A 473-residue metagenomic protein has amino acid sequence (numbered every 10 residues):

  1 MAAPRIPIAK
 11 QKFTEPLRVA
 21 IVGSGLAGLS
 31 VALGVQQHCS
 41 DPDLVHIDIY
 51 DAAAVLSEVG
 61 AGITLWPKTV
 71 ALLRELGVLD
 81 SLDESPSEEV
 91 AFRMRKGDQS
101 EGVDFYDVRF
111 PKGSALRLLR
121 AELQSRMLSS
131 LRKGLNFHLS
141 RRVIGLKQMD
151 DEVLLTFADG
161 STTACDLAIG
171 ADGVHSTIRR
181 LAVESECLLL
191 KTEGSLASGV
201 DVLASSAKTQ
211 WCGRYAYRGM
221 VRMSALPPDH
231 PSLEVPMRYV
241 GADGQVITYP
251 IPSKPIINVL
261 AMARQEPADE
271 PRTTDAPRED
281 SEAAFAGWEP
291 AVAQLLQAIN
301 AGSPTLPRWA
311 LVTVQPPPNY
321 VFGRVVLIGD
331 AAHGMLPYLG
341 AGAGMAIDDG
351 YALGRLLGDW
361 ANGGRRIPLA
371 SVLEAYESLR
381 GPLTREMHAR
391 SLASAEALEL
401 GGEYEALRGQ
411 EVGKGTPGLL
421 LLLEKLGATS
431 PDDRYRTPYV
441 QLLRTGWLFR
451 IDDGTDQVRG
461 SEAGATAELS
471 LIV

Functional and structural regions predicted by a protein language model:
A2-L17, R355-V473: C-terminal helical "tail/cap" subdomain of flavin- and related membrane-associated enzymes
P7-K12, Q36-L44, S185-S205, L226-D229 (+1 more regions): Alpha-helix termini
P16, I21-G34, Y50-A53, I169-G170 (+4 more regions): Conserved mid-domain beta->alpha element of the FAD-binding
L17, V45, V153: Nucleotide donor/acceptor-binding cores
L33, Q37, S129, R180-E184 (+2 more regions): Short, well-ordered alpha-helices that flank and scaffold nucleotide-derived cofactor binding pockets
Q36-A61: Glycine-rich FAD pyrophosphate-binding loop
A54-S130: Active-site-adjacent segment of FAD-dependent monooxygenases/related oxidoreductases
R93, E101, G113-S114, S125-S303: Conserved FAD-binding catalytic core of PHBH/FMO-like flavoproteins
